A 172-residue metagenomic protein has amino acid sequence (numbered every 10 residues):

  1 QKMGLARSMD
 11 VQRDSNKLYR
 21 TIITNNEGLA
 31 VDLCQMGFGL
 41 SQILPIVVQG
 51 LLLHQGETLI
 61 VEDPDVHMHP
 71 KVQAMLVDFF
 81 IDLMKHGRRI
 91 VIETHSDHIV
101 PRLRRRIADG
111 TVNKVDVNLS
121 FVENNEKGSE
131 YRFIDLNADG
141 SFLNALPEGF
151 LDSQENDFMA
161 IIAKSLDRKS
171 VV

Functional and structural regions predicted by a protein language model:
K2-L166: Switch/communication elements of ASCE P-loop NTPase nucleotide-binding domains
K169-V172: Conserved small/polar residues in nucleotide/adenosyl-binding loops
